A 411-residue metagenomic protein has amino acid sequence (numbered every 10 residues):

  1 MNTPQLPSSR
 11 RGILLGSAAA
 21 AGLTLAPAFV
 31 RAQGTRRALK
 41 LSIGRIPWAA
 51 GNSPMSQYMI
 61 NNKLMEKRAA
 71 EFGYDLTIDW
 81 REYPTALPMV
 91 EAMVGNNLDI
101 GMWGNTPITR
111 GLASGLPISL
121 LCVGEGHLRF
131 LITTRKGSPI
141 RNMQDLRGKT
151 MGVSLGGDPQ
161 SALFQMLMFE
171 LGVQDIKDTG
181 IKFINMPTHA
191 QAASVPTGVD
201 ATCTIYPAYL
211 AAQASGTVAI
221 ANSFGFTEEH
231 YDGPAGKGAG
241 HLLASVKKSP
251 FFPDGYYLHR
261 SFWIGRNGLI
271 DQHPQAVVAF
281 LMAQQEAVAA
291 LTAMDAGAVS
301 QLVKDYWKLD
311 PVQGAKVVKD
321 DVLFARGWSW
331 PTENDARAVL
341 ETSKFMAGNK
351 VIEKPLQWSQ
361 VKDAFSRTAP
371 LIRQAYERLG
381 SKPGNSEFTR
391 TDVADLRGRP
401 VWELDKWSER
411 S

Functional and structural regions predicted by a protein language model:
M1-S8, A19-A21: N-terminal secretory signal peptides
K40-N61, G156-Q160: Extracytoplasmic "Venus flytrap"
A49-A50, I270-P355: Secondary-structure end/capping motifs
Q57-D75, S161-K182, Q213-T217: Ligand-binding cleft/hinge of the Venus flytrap
D79-E91, G104, T179-V195, I205-P207: Short helix-initiation/N-cap motifs at beta->coil->alpha
R135-M151, D175, D271-Q275: Flexible hinge/capping segments at coil-to-helix
P196-Y306: Pocket-lining segment of extracytoplasmic ligand-binding domains
K344-S411: Conserved C-terminal helix/tail region of periplasmic/extracytoplasmic solute-binding proteins
